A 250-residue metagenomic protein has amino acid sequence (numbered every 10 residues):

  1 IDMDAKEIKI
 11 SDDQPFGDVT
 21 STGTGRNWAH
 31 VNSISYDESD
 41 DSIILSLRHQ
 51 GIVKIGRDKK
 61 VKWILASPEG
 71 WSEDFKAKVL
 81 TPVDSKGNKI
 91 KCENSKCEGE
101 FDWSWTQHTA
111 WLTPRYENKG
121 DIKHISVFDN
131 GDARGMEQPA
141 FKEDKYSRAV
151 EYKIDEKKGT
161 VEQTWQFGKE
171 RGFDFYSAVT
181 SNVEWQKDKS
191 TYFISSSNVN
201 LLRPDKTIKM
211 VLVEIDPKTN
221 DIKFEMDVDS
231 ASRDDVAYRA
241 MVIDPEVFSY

Functional and structural regions predicted by a protein language model:
I1-Y250: Histidine-/acidic-rich catalytic cores in large beta-rich domains
